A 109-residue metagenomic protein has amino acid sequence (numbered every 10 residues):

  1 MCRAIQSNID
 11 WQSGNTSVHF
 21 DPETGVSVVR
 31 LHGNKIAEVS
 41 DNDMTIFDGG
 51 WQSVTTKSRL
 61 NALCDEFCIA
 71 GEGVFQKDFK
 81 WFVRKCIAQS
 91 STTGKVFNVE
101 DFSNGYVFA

Functional and structural regions predicted by a protein language model:
M1-A109: Terminal leader/tail segments of proteins
